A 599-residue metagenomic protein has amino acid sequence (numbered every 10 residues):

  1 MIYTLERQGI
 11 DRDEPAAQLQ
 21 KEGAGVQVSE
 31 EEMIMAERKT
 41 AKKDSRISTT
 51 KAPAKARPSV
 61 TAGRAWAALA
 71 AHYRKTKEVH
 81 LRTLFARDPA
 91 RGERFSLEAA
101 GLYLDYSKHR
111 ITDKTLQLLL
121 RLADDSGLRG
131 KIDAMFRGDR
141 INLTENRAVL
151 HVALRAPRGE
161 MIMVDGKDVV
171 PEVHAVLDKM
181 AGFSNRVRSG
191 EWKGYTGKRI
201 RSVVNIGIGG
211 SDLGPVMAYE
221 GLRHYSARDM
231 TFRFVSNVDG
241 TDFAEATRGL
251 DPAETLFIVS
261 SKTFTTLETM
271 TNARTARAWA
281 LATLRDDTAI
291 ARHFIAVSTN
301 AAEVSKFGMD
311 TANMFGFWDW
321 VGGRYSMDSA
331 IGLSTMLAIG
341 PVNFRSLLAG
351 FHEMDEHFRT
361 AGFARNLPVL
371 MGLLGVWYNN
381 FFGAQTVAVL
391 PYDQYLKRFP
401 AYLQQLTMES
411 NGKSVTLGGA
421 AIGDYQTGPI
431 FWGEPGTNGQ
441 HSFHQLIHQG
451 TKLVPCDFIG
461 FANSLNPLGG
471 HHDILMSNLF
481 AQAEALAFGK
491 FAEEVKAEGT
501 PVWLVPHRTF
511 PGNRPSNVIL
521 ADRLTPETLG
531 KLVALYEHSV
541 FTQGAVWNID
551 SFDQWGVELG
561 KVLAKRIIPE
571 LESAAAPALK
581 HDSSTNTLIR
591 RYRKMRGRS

Functional and structural regions predicted by a protein language model:
D13, K21-G23, S29-K55, G560: Polybasic, lysine-enriched low-complexity intrinsically disordered terminal tails
E37-R38, K51-G130, R365, V369-F381 (+10 more regions): Flexible, glycine-rich loop/tail regions that form catalytic "lids" or insertion modules at the edges of active sites
V60-A65, H72-F85, P89-T196, L475-M476 (+6 more regions): Extended, charge-enriched "interface" segments that sit outside catalytic cores
S107, Q426-R523: Helicase-primase coupling helices
E172-K193, A218-Y219, H224-A253: Glycine-rich oxoanion-binding loops at beta->alpha junctions
S202-V204, L256, I295, A388: Conserved beta-strand elements of the Class I
L213-R228, G249-D251, A273-L281, G308-M314: A glycine- and small-aliphatic-rich helix-loop capping segment at beta-alpha/alpha-beta transitions that lines
N272, W279-G469, G512, L559-K565 (+1 more regions): Active-site phosphate/pyrophosphate-binding segments
